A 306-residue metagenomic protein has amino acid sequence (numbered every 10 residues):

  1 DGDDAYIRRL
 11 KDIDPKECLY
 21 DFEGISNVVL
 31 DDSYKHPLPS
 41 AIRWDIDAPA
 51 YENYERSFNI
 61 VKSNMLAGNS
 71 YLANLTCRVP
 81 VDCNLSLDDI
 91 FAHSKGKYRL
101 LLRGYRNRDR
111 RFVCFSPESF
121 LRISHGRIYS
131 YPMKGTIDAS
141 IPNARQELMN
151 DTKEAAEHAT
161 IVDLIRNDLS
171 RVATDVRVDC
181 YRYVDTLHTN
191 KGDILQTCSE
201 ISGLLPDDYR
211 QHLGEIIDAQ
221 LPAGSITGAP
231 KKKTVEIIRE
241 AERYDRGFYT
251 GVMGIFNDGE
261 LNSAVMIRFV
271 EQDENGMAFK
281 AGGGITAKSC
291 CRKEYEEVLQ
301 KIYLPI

Functional and structural regions predicted by a protein language model:
D1-I306: Extended alpha-helical targeting/anchoring segments, especially N-terminal organellar/secretory targeting helices
